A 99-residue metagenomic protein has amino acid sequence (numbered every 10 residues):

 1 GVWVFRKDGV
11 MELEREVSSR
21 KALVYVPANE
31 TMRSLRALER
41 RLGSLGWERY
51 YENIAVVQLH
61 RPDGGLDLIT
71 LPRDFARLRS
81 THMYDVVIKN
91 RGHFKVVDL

Functional and structural regions predicted by a protein language model:
G1-L45, R49-L99: Terminus-proximal functional modules
